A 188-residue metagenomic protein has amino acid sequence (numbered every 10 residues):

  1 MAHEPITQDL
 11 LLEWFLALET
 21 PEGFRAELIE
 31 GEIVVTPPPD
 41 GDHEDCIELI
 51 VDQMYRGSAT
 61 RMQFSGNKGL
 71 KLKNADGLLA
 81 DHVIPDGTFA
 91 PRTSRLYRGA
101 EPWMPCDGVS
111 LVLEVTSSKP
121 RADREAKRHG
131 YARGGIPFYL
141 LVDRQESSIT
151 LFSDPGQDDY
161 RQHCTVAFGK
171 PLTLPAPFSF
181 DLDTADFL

Functional and structural regions predicted by a protein language model:
M1-G134, F138-L188: Gly/Pro/Ser/Thr-rich low-complexity, intrinsically disordered segments predominantly at protein N-termini
